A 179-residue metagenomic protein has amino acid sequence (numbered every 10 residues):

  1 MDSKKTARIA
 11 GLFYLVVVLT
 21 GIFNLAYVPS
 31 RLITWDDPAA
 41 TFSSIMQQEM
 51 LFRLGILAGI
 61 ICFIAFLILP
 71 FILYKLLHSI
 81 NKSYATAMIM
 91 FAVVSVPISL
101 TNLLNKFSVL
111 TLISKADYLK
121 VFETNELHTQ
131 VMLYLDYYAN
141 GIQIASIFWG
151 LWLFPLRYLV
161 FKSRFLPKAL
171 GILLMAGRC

Functional and structural regions predicted by a protein language model:
M1-C179: Hydrophobic, aromatic-enriched alpha-helical segments typical of multi-pass transmembrane helices
